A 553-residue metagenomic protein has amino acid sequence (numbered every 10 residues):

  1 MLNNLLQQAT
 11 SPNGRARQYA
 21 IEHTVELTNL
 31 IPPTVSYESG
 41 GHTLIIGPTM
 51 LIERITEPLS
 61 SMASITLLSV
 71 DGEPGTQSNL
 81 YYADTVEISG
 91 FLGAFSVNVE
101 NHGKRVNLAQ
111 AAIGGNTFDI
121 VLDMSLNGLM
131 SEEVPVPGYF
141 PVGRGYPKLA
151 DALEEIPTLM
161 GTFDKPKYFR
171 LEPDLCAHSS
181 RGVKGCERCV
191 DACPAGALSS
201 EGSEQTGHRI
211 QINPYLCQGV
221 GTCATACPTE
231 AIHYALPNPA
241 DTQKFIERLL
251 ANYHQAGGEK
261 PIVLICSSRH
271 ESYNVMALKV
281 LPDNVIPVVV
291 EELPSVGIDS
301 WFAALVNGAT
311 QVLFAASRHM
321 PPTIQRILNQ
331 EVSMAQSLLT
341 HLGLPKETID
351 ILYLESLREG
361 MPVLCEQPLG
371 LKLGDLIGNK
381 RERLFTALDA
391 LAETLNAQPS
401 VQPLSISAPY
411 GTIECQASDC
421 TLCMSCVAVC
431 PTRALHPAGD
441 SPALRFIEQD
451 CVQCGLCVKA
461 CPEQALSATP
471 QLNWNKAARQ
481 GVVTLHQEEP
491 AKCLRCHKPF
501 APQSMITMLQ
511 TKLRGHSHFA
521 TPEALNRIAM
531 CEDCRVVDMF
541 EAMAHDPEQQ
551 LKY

Functional and structural regions predicted by a protein language model:
M1-I21, E201-E204, H208-F245: Helix-enriched interaction subdomains in cytosolic or periplasmic regions, typified by TIR/SEFIR signaling/NADase cores
M1-S64, L68-A192, G196, K260-S272 (+5 more regions): Ferredoxin-type iron-sulfur electron-transfer modules and their immediate structural context
A197-S203, T225, A231-P237, A438-G439 (+4 more regions): Short Cys/His-rich "knuckle" micro-motifs
E204-I210, D440-R445, V483-Q487, T507-I528: Short linker/helix segments within small regulatory modules
P214-C217, G221, E448-C454, T521-V537: Cysteine-rich micro-motifs
K260-P294: Mobile, glycine- and charge-enriched loop segments and immediately flanking short secondary-structure elements within
V285, E291, T310, A316 (+4 more regions): Long, compositionally biased charged/polar accessory segments in the mid-to-C-terminal portions of proteins
I286, A309-T310, S317, I327-Y353: Long C-terminal interaction/binding lobes of large macromolecular proteins
